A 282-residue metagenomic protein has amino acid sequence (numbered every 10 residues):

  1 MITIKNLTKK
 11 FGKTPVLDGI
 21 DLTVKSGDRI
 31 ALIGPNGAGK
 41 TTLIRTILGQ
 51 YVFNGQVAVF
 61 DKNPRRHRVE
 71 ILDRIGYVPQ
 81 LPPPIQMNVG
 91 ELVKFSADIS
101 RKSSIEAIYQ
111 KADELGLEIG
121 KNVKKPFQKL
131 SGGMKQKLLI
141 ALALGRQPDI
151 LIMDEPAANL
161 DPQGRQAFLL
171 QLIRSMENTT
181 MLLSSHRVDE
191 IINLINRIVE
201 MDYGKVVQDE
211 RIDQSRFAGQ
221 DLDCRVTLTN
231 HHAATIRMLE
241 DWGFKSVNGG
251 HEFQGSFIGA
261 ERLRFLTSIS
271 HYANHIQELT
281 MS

Functional and structural regions predicted by a protein language model:
I33-P35: The feature captures the beta-strand-to-loop junction immediately N-terminal to the Walker
L48: Helix-to-loop junction immediately C-terminal to a conserved catalytic motif
F53-R66, E70-I71: Conserved ABC transporter NBD signature motif
M87-R101: Q-loop/switch helix immediately C-terminal to the Walker
L151-E155: Catalytic Walker B motif of ABC-type/P-loop ATPase nucleotide-binding domains
F168-F253: ABC transporter nucleotide-binding domain
